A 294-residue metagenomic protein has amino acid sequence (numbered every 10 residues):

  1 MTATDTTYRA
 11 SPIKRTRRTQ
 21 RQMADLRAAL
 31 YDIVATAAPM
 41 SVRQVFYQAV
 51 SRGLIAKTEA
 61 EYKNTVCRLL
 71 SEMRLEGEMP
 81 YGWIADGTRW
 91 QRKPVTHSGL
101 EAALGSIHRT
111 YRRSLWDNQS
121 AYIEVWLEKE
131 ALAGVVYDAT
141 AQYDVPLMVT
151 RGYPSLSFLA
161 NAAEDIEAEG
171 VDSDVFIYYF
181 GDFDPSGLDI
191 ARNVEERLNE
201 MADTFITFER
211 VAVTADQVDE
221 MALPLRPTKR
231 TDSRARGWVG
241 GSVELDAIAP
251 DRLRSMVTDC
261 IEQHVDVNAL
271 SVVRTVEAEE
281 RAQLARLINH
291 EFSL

Functional and structural regions predicted by a protein language model:
M1-V175, L188-L294: Nucleic-acid enzyme cleavage-core boundary/entry regions
D184: Catalytic metal-binding/acid-base residues of hydrolase active sites
